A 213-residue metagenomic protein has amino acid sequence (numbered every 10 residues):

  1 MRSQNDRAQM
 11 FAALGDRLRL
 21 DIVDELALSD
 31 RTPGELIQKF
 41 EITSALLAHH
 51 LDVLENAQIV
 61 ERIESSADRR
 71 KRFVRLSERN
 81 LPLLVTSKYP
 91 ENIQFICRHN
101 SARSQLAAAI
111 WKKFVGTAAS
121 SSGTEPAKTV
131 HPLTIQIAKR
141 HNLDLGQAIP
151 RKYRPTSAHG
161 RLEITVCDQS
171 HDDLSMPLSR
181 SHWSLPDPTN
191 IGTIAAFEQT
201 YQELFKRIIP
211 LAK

Functional and structural regions predicted by a protein language model:
M1-D21, K113: Short alpha-helical segments that sit at the start of domains
A12-D16, T32, S65-S87: Short, cationic-aromatic polyanion-contact patches
L14, V23-D30: Short helix-to-turn junction characteristic of helix-turn-helix DNA-binding domains, especially the helix
T32-G34, A45, D52: Residues within helix-turn-helix
I37-Q38, E55-N56: Alpha-helical residues within the helix-turn-helix
A57-A67: Beta-hairpin "wing" of winged helix-turn-helix
Y89-R154: Conserved active-site segments centered on acidic
D172-K213: Phosphate-binding/catalytic loops
